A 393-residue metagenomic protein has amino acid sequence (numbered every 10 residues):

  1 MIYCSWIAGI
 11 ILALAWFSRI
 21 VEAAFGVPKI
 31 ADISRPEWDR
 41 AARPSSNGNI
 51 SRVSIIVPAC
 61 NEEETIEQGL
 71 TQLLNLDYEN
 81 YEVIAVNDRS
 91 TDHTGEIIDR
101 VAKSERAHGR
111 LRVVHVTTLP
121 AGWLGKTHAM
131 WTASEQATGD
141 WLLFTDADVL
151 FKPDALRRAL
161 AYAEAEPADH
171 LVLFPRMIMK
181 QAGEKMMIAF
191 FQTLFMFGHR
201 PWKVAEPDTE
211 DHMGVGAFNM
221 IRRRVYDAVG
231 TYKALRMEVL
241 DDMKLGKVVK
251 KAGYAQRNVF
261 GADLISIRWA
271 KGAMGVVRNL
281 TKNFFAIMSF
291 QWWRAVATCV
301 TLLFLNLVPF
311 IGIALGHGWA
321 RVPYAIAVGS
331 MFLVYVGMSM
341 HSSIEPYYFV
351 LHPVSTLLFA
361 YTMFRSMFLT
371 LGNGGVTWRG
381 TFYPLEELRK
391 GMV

Functional and structural regions predicted by a protein language model:
M1-S45, A189, P201: N-terminal membrane-anchoring/stem segments of glycan-assembly enzymes
I20-A31, R112-E135, R158-A228, K233 (+3 more regions): Long helical/loop segments within the catalytic core of UDP-sugar-dependent glycosyltransferases, especially the large
P28, D32-R35, E62-N75: Short, well-formed alpha-helical segments that are part of the catalytic scaffolds of diverse glycosyltransferases
S51-S54, E82: Cell-envelope/extracellular polymer assembly enzymes that use nucleotide-activated donors
L70-L119: Acidic donor-binding segment of Leloir-type glycosyltransferases
H93, A147-Y162: Acidic donor-binding/catalytic loop of UDP-sugar-dependent glycosyltransferases, especially processive GT2
A163, D169-F197, R224-D227, T231-R294 (+1 more regions): Catalytic donor/gating beta->alpha subdomain of glycosyltransferases that bind UDP-sugars
R294-G374: Membrane-embedded multi-pass helical conduit in multi-pass membrane proteins, especially envelope-biosynthetic
